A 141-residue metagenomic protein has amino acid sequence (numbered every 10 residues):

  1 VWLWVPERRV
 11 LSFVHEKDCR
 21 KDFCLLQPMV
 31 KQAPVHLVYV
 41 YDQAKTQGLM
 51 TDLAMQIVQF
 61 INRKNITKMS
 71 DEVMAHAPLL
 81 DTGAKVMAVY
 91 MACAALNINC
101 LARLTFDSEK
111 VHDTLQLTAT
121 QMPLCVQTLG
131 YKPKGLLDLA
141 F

Functional and structural regions predicted by a protein language model:
V1-F141: Acidic, surface-exposed loops and disordered segments
